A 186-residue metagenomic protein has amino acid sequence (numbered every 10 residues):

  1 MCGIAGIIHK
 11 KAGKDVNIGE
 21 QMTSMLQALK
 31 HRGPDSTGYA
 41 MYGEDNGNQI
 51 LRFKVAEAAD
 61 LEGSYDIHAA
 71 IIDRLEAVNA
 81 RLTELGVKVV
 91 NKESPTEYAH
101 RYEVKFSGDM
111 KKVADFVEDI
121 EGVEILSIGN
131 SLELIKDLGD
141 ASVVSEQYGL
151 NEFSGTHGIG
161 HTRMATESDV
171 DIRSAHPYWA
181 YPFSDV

Functional and structural regions predicted by a protein language model:
M1-V186: N-terminal glutamine amidotransferase
